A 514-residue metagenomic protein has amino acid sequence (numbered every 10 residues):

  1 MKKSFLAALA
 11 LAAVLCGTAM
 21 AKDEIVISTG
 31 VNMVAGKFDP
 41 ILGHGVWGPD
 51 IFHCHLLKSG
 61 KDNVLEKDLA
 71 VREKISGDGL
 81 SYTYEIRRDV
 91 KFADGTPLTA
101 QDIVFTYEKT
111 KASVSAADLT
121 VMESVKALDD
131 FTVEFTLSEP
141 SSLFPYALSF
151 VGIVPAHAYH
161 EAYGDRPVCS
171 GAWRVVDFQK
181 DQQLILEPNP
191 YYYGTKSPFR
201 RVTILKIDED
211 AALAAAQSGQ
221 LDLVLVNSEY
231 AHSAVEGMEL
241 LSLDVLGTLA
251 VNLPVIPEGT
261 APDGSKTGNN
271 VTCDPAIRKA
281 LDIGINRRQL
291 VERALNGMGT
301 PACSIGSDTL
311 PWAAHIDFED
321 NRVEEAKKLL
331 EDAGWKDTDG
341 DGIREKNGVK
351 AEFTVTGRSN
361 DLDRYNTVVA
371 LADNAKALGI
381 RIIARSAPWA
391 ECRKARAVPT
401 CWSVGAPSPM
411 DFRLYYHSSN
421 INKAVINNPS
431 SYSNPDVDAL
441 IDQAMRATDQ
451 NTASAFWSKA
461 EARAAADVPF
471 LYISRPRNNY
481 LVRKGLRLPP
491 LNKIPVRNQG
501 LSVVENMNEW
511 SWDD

Functional and structural regions predicted by a protein language model:
K22, Q179, Q183, P188 (+5 more regions): Detector for C-terminal structural segments
V26, T99-T106, D130-T132, A172 (+6 more regions): Alpha-helical secondary-structure segments
I27-T29, G95, Q217, L223-V226 (+4 more regions): Periplasmic binding protein-like
S28-G77, E108, V168: N-terminal lobe/hinge region of extracytoplasmic solute-binding protein
G30-P49, L69-V71, T96, F144-V151 (+4 more regions): A structural "hinge/loop" feature
K61-V64, Y146-S197, R201, D210-A211 (+3 more regions): Gly/Pro-rich hinge or "lid" segments in bacterial periplasmic/extracellular proteins
K74, D78, A116-A158: Surface-exposed binding/hinge segments that line and control ligand-binding clefts or catalytic entry sites
P190-A234, A372, R381-I383: Ligand-site clamp/hinge motif
